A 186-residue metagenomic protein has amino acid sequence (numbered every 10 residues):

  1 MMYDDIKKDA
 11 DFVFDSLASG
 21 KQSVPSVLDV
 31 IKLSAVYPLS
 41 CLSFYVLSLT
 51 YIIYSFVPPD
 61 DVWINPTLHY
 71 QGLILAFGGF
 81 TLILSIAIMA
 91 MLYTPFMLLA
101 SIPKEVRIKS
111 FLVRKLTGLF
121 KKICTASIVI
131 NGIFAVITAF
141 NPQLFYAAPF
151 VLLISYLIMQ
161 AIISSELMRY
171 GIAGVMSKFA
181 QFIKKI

Functional and structural regions predicted by a protein language model:
M1-S34, S177-A180, I186: N-terminal juxtamembrane cytosolic/stromal segments of multi-pass membrane proteins
F44-I52, C124-L152: Alpha-helical transmembrane segments and their membrane-interface junctions in multi-pass membrane proteins
V46-W63, P95-L98: Membrane-helix interface motif
T67-M89: Alpha-helical transmembrane segments
T81-I88, A147-L167: Alpha-helical membrane-embedded segments
S85-K104: Membrane-water interface of transmembrane alpha-helices
L98-F120: Short membrane-interface loop/juxtamembrane segments of multi-pass integral membrane proteins
I108-R114, L167-I186: Cytosolic/matrix-facing juxtamembrane and C-terminal tails of multi-pass cellular membrane proteins
